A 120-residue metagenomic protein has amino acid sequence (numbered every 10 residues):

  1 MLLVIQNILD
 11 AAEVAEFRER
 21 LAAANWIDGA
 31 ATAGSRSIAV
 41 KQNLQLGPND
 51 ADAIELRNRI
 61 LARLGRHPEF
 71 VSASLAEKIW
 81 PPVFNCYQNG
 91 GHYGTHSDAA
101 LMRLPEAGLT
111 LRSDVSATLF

Functional and structural regions predicted by a protein language model:
M1-V83: Non-heme Fe(II)/2-oxoglutarate
P68-F120: Catalytic core of non-heme Fe(II) oxygenases with the double-stranded beta-helix
